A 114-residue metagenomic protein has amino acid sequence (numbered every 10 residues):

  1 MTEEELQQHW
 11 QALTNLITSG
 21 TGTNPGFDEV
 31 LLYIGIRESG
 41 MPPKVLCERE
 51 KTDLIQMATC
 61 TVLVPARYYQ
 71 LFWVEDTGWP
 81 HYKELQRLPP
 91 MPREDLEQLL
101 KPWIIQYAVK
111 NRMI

Functional and structural regions predicted by a protein language model:
M1-T21, I104, A108-V109, M113-I114: Long, acidic, intrinsically disordered low-complexity segments
T2-L6, W10, G20-T23, T52 (+3 more regions): Intrinsic-disorder-associated interaction segments
E5-L6, G26-I36: Helix-boundary capping/turn motifs
S19-F27, K44-L54: Structural motif
G20, N24, E38-M41, T61-W73 (+2 more regions): Amphipathic alpha-helical interaction segments
L31-M41, P80-E84: Amphipathic alpha-helical segments that form the core helices of the histone-fold
L46-L96: Amphipathic protein-protein interaction modules
R87-I114: Helix-rich interaction surfaces within compact, conserved domain-sized segments that mediate assembly or partner
